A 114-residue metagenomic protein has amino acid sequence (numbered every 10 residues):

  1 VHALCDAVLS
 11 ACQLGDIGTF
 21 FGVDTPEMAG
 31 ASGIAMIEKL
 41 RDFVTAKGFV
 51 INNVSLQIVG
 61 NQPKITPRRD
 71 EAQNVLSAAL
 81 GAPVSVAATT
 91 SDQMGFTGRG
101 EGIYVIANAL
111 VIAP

Functional and structural regions predicted by a protein language model:
V1-V75: RNase III-family endoribonuclease catalytic core
A46-K47, M94-G98: A generic local secondary-structure boundary/capping motif
S55, P83-S85: Structural preference for beta-strand elements that scaffold enzyme active sites
K64-T66, D92-G95: Short, active-site-adjacent cap segments at secondary-structure transitions
A78-A82: Beta-rich strand-turn-strand
V86-T90: Pyridoxal 5′-phosphate
T97-P114: C-terminal edge-of-domain segments
